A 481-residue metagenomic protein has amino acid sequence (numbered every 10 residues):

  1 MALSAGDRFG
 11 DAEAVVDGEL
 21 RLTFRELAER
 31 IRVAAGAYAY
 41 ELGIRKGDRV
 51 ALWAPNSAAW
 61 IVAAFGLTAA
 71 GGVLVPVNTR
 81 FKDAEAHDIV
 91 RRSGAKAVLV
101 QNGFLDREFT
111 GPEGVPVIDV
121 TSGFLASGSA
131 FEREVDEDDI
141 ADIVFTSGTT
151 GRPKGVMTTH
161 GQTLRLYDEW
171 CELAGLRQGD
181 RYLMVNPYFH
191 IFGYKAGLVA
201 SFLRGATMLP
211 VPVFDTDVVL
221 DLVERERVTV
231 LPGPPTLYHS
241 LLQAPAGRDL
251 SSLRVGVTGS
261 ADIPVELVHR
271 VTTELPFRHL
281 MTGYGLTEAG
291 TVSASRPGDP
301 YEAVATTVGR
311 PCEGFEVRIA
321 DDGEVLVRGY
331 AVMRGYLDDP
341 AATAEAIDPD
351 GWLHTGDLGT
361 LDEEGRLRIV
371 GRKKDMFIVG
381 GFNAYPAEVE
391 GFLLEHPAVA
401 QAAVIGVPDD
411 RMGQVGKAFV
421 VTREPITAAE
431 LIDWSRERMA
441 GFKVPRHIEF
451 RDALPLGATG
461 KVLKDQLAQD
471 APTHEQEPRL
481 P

Functional and structural regions predicted by a protein language model:
G10-D11, G128-F145, R152, G175-R181: Conserved pre-ATP/AMP-binding loop-to-beta segment of ANL
D11-S57, I61, F65, K82-H87 (+1 more regions): Conserved AMP-binding/adenylate-forming core of the ANL superfamily
T23-R25, A141-R165: Conserved AMP-binding A3 loop
E41, F65, A69-A126, A130-V135 (+3 more regions): Structural core segment of the AMP-binding/adenylate-forming
G71, L164-R181, F189-V230, A244: Conserved AMP-binding/adenylation subdomain of ANL enzymes
F81, V223, L231, I319-G323 (+6 more regions): AMP-binding/adenylate-forming catalytic core of the ANL superfamily
V228-G233, L242-E302, E316: Gly/Ser/Thr-rich phosphate-binding loop
Y301-A305, R310, V332-G356, K373 (+3 more regions): Conserved ANL (AMP-binding/adenylate-forming) active-site segment centered on the GW(Y/F)…HTG consensus within
